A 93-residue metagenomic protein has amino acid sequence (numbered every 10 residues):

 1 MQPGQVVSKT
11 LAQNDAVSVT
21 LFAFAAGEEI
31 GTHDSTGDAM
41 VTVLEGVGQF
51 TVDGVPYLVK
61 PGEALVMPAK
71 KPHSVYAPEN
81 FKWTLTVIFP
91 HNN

Functional and structural regions predicted by a protein language model:
M1-E28, T86-I88: A short glycine-rich, His/Asp/Glu-containing loop-to-beta-strand
F24-G27, G62, K70, N80: Tight coil/turn sites that cap or link beta-strands
G37-Q49, D53: Glycine- and acidic-residue-biased ligand/ion/polar-headgroup-sensing regions
L44-E45, K60-P61, E79: A cytosolic small-molecule/anion-sensing beta-strand core signal
G54-A69: Short acidic-glycine-tyrosine-enriched beta hairpin
A69-N92: Ligand-binding loop in jelly-roll beta-barrel domains
